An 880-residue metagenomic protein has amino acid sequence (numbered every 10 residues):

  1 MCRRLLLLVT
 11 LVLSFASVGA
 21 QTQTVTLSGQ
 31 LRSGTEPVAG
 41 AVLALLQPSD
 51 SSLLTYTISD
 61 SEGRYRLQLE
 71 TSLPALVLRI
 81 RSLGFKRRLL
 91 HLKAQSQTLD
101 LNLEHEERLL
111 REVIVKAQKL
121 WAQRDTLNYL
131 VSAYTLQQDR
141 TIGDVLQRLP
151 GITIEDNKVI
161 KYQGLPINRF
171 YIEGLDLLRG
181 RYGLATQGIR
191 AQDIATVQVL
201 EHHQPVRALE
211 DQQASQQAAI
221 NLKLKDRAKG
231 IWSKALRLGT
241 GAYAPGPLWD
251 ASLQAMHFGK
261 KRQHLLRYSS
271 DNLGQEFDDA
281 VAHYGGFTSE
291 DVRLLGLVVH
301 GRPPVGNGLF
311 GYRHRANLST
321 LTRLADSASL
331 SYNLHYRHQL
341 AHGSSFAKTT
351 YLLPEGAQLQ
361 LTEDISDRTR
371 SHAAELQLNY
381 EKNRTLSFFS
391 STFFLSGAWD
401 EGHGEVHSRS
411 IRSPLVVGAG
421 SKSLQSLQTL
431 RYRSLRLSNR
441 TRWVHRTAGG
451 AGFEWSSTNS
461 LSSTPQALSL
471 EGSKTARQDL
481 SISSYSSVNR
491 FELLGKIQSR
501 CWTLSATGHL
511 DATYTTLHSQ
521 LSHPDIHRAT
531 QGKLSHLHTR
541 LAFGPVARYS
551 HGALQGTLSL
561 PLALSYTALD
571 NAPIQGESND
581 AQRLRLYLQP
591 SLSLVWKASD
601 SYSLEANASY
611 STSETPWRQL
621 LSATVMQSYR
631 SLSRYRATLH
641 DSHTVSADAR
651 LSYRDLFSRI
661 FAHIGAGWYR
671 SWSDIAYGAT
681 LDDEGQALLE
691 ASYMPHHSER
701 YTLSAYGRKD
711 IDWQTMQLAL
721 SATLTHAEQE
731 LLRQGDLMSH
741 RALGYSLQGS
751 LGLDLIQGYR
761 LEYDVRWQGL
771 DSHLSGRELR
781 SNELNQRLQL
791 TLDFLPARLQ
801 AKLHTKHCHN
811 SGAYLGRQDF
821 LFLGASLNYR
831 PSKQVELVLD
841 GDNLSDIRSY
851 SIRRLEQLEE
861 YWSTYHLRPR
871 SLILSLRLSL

Functional and structural regions predicted by a protein language model:
Q21-T24, E62-R64, L83-K93, L109 (+15 more regions): Membrane-proximal, glycine/serine-rich, low-complexity loop/turn segments characteristic of large bacterial
V25-G34, G63, L101: A short, amphipathic beta-strand motif
S33-P48, L73: Short, ordered, surface-exposed loop/turn motifs in non-cytosolic proteins
L46-S52, V77-L90: A short, solvent-exposed loop/turn motif at the edges and junctions of modular extracellular/periplasmic domains
S49-R64: Short, acidic Ser/Thr/Gly-rich low-complexity loop/linker segments typical of extracellular and cell-surface proteins
D279, H300-R313, G343-L352, Q358-Q377 (+15 more regions): Extracellular/periplasm-exposed beta-strand and loop segments of Gram-negative cell-envelope proteins, dominated by
A325-Q339, T369-I411, A419-A572, K597 (+5 more regions): Face-selective signature of the C-terminal outer-membrane beta-barrel domain
S746-W767, R777-L880: Conserved C-terminal beta-signal and adjacent last beta-strands/turns of outer-membrane beta-barrel proteins
